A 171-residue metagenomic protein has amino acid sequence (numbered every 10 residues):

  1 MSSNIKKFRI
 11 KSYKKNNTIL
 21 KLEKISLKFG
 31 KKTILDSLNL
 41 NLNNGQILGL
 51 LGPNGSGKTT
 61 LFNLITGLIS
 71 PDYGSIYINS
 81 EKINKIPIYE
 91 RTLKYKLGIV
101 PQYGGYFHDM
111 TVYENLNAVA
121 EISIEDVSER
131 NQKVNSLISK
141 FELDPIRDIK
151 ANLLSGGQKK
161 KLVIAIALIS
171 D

Functional and structural regions predicted by a protein language model:
R9, N117, S128-I146: Conserved ABC ATPase "signature" region
L20-L22, L35-S37: Conserved structural motif at the start of ABC-family nucleotide-binding domains
L51-P53: The feature captures the beta-strand-to-loop junction immediately N-terminal to the Walker
T66: Helix-to-loop junction immediately C-terminal to a conserved catalytic motif
G74-N84, T92-Y95: Conserved ABC transporter NBD signature motif
Y103, M110-I122: Q-loop/switch helix immediately C-terminal to the Walker
K150-L154: Conserved ABC ATPase signature
